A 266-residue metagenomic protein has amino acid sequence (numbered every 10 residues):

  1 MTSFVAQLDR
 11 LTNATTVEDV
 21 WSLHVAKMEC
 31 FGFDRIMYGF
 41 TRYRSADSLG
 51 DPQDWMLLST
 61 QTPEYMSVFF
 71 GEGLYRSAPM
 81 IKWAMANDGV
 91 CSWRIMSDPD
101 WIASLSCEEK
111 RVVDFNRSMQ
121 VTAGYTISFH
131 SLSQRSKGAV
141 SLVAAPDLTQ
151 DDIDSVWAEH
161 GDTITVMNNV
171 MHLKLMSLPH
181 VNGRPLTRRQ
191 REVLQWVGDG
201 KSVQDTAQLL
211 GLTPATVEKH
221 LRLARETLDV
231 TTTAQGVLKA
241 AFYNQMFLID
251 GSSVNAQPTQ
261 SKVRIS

Functional and structural regions predicted by a protein language model:
M1-L8, V17, G138-T187, Q195: Juxtadomain coupling helices with adjacent low-complexity linkers
R10-L23: Signal-transducing coiled-coil linker helices
V25-C30, D34-H130: Regulatory input/activation interfaces that engage signals or partners
N116-A145, Q150: Extended hydrophobic
P179-T216, I265-S266: Helix-turn-helix DNA-binding segment
H220-L223: Residues within the DNA-recognition helix of helix-turn-helix
R225-S266: Basic, Lys/Arg-enriched C-terminal extension of HTH/homeodomain DNA-binding domains
